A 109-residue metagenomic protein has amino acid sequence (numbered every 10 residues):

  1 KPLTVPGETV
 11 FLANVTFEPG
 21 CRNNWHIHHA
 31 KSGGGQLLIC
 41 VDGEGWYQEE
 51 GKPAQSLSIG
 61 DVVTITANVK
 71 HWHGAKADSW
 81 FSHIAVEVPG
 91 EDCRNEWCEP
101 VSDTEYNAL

Functional and structural regions predicted by a protein language model:
K1-I27, K31-G34: A short glycine-rich, His/Asp/Glu-containing loop-to-beta-strand
P2, L12-T16, L37, A54 (+2 more regions): Conserved hydrophobic/aromatic beta-strand scaffold that supports enzyme active sites
V5, I27-H29, I39, L57-I59 (+1 more regions): Conserved strand-loop elements at the edges of beta-sheets that form or border functional pockets
V5-E8, S32, K52, D78-S79 (+1 more regions): Short strand-connecting beta-turns/loops that link adjacent beta-strands
N14, I27, V41, E49-G51 (+2 more regions): Residue-level recognition of conserved beta-strand positions in structured domain cores
F17-G20, L57-D78, V88: Conserved metal-binding segment of the jelly-roll/cupin
R22, S32-I59, V69: A short beta-strand-loop-beta hairpin characteristic of the jelly-roll/cupin
W72-L109: Double-stranded beta-helix
